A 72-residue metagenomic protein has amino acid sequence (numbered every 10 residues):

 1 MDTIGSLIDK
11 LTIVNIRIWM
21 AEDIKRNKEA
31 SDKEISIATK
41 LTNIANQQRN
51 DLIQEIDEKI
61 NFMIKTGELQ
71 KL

Functional and structural regions predicted by a protein language model:
M1-L72: Anionic, Ser/Thr-rich low-complexity intrinsically disordered regions
